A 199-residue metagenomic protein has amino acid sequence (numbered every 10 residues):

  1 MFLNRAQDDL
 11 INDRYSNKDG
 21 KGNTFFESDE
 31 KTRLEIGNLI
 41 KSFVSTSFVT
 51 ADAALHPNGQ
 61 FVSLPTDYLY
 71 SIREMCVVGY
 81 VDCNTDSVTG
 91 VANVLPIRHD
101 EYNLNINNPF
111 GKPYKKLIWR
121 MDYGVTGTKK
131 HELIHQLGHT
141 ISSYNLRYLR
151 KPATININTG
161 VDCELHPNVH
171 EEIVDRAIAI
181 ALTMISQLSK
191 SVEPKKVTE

Functional and structural regions predicted by a protein language model:
M1-E199: Glycine-enriched, solvent-exposed interface loops adjoining structured elements
